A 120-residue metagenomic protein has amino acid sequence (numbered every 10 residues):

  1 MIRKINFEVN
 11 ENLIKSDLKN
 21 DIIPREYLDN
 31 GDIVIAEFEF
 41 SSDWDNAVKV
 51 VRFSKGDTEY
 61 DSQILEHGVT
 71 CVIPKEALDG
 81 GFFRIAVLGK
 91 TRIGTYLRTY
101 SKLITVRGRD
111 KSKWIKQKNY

Functional and structural regions predicted by a protein language model:
M1-K113: N-terminal assembly/attachment segments of tailed bacteriophage virion structural proteins
K113-Y120: Compositionally biased low-complexity segments at domain edges in trafficked proteins and select soluble regulators
